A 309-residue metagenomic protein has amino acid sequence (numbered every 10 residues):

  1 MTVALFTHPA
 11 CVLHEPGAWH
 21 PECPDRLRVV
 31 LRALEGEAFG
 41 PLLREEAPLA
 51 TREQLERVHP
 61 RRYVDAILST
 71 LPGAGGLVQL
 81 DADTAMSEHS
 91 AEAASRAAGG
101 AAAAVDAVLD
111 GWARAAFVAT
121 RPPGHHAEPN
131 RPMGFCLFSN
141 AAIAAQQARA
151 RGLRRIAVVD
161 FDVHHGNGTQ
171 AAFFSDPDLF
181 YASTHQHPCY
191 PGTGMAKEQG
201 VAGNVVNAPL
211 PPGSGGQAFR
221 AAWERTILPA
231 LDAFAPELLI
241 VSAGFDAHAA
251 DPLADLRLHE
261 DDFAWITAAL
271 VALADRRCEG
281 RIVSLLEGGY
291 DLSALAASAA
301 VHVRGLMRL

Functional and structural regions predicted by a protein language model:
M1-L309: HDAC/HDAC-like amidohydrolase catalytic core signature
